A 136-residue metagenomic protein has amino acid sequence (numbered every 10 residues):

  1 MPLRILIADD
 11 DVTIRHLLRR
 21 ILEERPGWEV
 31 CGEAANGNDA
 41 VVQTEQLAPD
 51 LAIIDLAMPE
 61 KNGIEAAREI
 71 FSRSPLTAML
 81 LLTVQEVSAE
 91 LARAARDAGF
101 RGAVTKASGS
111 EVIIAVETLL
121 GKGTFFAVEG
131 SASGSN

Functional and structural regions predicted by a protein language model:
D9, D55: Active-site residues of response regulator receiver
V12-G32: Two-component/phosphorelay signaling modules centered on CheY-like receiver
N36-D39, N62-E65: Acidic catalytic/metal-coordinating carboxylates
E45-L47, E69-T77, A98: Conserved phosphotransfer cores of two-component systems
L47-I53: Active-site beta3 strand of CheY-like receiver
P59-E60, V87: The feature encodes the CheY-like receiver
E65, E86-T105, S110-I114, T118: Alpha4 helix (beta4-alpha4-beta5 surface) of REC/receiver domains from two-component response regulators
L82-T83: Hydrophobic/aromatic residues positioned on beta-strands within the core alpha/beta folds
